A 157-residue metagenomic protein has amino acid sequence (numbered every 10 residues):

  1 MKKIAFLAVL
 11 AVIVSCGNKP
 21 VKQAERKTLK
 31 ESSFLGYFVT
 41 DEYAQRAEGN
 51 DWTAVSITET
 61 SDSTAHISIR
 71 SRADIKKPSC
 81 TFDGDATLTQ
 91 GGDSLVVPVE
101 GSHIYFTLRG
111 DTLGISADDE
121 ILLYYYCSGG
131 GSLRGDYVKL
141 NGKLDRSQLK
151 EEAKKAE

Functional and structural regions predicted by a protein language model:
M1-I4, N18: Positively charged n-region of N-terminal signal peptides that target proteins for export
I13-S15: C-terminal motif of bacterial Sec signal peptides marking the signal peptidase cleavage site
E25-W52, Y137-K139, S147-K154: Tryptophan-anchored aromatic micro-motifs
E31-Y43, D62-H66, T89-V97: Short, hydrophobic/aromatic-rich segments at coil-to-beta transitions
T40, H66-I69, L95-P98, F106 (+3 more regions): Short hydrophobic/aromatic-rich beta-strand segments that constitute the beta-sheet cores of beta-sandwich/beta-barrel
Q45, S68-K77, V99-I104, D118-L123: Short, solvent-exposed aromatic-acidic interface loops
E48-L88: N-terminal glycine/threonine-rich, aromatic-flanked beta-hairpin/loop signature
P78-D93, D119-E157: Edge beta-strand at a domain terminus
